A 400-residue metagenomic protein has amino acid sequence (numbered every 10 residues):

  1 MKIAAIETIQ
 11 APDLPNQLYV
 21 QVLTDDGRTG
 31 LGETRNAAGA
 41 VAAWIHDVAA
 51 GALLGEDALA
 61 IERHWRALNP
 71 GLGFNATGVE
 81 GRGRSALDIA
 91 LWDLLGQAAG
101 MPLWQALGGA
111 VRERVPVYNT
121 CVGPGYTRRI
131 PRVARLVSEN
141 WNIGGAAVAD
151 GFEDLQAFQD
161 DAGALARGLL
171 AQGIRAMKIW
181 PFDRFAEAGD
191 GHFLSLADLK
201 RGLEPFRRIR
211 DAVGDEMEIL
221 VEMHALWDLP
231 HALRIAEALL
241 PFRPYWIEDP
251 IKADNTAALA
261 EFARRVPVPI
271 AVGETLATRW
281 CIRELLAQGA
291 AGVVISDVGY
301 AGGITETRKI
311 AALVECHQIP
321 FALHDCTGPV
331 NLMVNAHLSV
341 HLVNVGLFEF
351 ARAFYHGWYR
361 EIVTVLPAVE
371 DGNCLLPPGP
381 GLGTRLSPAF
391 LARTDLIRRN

Functional and structural regions predicted by a protein language model:
M1-R35, V48, A353-E361: Structured beta-strand/loop patches that form or line metal/cofactor-binding pockets in enzymes
I3, G27, L87, G100 (+7 more regions): Conserved, mostly hydrophobic/aromatic
L23, D47, R63, F74 (+4 more regions): Shared catalytic-loop signature of beta/alpha-barrel
L23-M101, Q105: Metal- or metallocofactor-binding catalytic centers and their adjacent structured scaffolds across diverse enzyme
T34, R84, W180, D198 (+6 more regions): Glycine- and other small-residue-rich loops at beta-strand/loop junctions that grip anionic moieties
R114, N119-A260, R265: Metal-dependent enolase-superfamily TIM-barrel catalytic cores that perform enediolate-based chemistry
P380-N400: Extended hydrophobic packing segments that form well-structured cores
